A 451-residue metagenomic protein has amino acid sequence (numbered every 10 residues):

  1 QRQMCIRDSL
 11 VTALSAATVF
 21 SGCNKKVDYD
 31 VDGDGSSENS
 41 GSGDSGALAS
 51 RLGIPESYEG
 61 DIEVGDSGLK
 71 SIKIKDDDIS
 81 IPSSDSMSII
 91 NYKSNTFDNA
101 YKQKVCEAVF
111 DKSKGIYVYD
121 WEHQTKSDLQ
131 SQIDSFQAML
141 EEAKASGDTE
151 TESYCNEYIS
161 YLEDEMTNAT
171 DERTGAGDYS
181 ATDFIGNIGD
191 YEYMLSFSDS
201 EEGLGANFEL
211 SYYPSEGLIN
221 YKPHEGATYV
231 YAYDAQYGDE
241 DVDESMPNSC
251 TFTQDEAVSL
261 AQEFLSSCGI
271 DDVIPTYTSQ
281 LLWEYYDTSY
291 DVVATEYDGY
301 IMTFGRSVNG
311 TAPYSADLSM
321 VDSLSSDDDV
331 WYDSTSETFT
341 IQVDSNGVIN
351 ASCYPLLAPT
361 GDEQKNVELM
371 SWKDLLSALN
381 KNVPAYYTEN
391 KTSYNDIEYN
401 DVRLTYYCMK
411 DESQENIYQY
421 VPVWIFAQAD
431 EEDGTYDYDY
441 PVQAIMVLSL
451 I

Functional and structural regions predicted by a protein language model:
Q1-I6: Short, small-residue-biased leader/transition segments that mark boundaries at the very start of proteins
S9-A17: Bacterial N-terminal signal peptides
C23-D328: Preferential activation on post-signal-peptide N-terminal prodomains/segments of secreted or lumenal proteins
F208-V242, S249, S336-I341, S345-V367 (+1 more regions): A short, surface-exposed interaction/processing loop segment used at functional sites
V258-Y420, Q428-E432: Segments that shape or occlude catalytic/ligand-binding pockets
S413-V423, A429-I451: C-terminal soluble interaction/assembly domains
